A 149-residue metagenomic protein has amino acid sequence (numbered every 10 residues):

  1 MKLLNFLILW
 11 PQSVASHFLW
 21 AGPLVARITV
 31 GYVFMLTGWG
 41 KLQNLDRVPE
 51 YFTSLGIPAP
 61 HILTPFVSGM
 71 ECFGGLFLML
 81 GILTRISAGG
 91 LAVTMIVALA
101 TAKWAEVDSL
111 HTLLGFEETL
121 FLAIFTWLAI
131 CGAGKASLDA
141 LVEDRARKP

Functional and structural regions predicted by a protein language model:
M1-Q43, H61-G69, F73-L76, L80-P149: Extended, low-polarity transmembrane helix blocks
Q43-A59: Membrane-interface interhelical connector segments
